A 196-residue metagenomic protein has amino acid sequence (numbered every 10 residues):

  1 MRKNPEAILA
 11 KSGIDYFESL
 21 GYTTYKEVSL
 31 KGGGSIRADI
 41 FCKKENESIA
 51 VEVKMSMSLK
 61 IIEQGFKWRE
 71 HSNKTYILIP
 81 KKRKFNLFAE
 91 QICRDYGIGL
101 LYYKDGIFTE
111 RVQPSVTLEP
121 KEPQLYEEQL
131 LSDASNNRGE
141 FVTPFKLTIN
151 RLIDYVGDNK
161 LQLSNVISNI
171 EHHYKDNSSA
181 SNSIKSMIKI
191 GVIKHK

Functional and structural regions predicted by a protein language model:
M1, V51-E52, G139: Short, contiguous strand/loop micro-motifs
M1-R37, F41-E45, L87, R94-T109: Acidic-basic catalytic patches of nuclease active cores, encompassing PD-(D/E)XK and other metal-cofactor nuclease
R2, E6, M57, P80-K82 (+1 more regions): Charged, low-complexity surface patches
I8, S35, L59-E63, E70 (+3 more regions): Short, well-structured alpha-helical interface segments that form or flank functional binding sites
K11, D15, R69, D154: A cross-family signal for key residues in well-ordered alpha-helices that form functional helical elements
G13, I40-M57, Y76: Conserved catalytic cores of phosphodiester-cleaving nucleases, focusing on short active-site segments
M55-D105: Catalytic cores of nucleic-acid endonucleases
I92-K196: Non-catalytic C-terminal interaction segments of nucleic acid-processing enzymes
